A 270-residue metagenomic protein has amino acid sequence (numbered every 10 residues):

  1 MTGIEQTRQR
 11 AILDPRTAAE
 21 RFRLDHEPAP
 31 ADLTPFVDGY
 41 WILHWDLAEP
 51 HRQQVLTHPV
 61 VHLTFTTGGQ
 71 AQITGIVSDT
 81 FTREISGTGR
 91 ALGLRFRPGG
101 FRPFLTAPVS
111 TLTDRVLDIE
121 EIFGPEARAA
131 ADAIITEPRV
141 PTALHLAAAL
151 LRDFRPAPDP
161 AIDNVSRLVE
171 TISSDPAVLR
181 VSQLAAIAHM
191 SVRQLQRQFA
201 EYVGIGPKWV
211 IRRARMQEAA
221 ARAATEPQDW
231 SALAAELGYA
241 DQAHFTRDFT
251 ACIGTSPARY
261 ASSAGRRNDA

Functional and structural regions predicted by a protein language model:
M1-V192, Y202-P207, A221-T225, D229-A240 (+1 more regions): Alpha-helical bundle regulatory/interaction domains
F199, I211, D248-T250, A261: DNA major-groove recognition helix of helix-turn-helix
